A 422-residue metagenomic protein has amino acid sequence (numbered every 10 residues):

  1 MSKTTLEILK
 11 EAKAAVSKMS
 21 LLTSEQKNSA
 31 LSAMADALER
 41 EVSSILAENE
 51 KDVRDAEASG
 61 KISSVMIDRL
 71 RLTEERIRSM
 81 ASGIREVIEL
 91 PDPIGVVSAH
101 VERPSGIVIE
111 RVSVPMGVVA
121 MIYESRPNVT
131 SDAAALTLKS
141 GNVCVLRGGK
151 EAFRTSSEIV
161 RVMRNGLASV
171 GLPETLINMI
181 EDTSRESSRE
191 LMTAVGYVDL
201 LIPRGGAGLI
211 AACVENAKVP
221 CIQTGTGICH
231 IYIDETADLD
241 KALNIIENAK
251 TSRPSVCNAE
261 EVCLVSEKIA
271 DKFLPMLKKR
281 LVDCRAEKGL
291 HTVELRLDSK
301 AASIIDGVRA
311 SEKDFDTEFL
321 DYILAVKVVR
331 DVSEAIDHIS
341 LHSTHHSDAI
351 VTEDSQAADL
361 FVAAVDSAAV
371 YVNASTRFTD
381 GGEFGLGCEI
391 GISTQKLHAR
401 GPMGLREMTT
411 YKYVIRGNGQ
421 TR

Functional and structural regions predicted by a protein language model:
M1-I109: N-terminal Rossmann-like NAD(P)+-binding subdomain of aldehyde/semialdehyde dehydrogenases
E11, S125-N128, D132-C144, V162 (+3 more regions): ALDH superfamily catalytic-core signature
A15-L21, L264-V265, D321-R330, H345-V351: Short, well-ordered beta-strand elements within core beta-sheets of diverse protein domains
A15-L22, A37-E41, E48, D52 (+16 more regions): Change "in soluble alpha/beta enzymes" to "in soluble alpha/beta proteins
T23, K27, G141, L201 (+3 more regions): Residue-level signal for inorganic ion chemistry
S24-Q26, I94, G171-I177, R253-A259 (+4 more regions): Flexible, glycine/charged-enriched surface loops at secondary-structure junctions
S29, V332, D337-R422: C-terminal core of ALDH-fold dehydrogenases
E89, V97-D240: Rossmann-like NAD(P) dinucleotide-binding subdomain of oxidoreductase/dehydrogenase enzymes
